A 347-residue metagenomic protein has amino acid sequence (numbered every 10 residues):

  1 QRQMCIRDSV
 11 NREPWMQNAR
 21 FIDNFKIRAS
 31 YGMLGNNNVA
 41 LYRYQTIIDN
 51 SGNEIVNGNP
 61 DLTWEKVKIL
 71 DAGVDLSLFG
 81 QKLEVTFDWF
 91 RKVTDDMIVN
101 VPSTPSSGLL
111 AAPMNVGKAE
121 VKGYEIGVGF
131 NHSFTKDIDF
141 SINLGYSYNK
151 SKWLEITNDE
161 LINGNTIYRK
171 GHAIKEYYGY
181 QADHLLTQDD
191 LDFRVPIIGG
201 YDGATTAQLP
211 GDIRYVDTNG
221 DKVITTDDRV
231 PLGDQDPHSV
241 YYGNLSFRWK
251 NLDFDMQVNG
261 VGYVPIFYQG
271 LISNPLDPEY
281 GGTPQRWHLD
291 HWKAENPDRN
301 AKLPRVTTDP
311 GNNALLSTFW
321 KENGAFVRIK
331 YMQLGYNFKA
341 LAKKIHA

Functional and structural regions predicted by a protein language model:
R2-I6: Short, small-residue-biased leader/transition segments that mark boundaries at the very start of proteins
V10, Y31-M33, K66-L70, W89-D95 (+6 more regions): Transmembrane beta-barrel architecture of outer-membrane proteins
V10-F25, F79-K82, S133-F140, W153-N158 (+3 more regions): Short loop/turn motifs that connect adjacent beta-strands in outer-membrane beta-barrel proteins
R20-E65, R91-N115, L154-T157, N163-N165: Surface-exposed extracellular loop regions of Gram-negative outer-membrane beta-barrel proteins, predominantly
I27-M33, Y44, V85-R91, I142-Y148 (+3 more regions): Transmembrane beta-barrel strands of outer-membrane/channel proteins
Y44-V85, A111-T135, G171-G179, D234-S239: Outer-membrane beta-barrel signature, preferentially recognizing the C-terminal barrel domain of Gram-negative
M114, N131-Q235: Conserved small-residue
V261-A347: Extracytoplasmic gating/loop element in the C-terminal half of outer-membrane beta-barrel translocons and assembly
